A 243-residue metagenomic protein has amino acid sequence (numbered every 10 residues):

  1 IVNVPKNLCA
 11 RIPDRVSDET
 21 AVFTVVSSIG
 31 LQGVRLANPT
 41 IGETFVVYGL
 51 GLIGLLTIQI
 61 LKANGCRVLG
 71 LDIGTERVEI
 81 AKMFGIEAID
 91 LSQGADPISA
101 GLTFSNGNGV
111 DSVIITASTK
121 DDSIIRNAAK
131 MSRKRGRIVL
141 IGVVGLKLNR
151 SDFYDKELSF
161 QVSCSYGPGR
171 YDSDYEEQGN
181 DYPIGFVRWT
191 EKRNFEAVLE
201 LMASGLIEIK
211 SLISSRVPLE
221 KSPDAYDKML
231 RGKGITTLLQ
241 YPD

Functional and structural regions predicted by a protein language model:
I1-A10: Glycine-rich phosphate/adenylate-binding loop and adjacent beta-alpha elements of nucleotide- or dinucleotide-binding
C9, S27-G30, I125, F195-L199: A general structural signal for well-ordered alpha-helical segments in protein cores
A10, V46, L69, R137-V139 (+2 more regions): Structural detector of well-ordered beta-strand residues that form the stable sheet scaffold of enzyme domains
D14-G94, S99: Mid-domain Rossmann-like dinucleotide-binding core that forms the NAD(H)/NADP(H) cofactor-binding site
A37-P39, E79, F84-S163: Glycine-rich cofactor phosphate-binding loops and adjacent beta1-alpha1 units of small-molecule cofactor enzyme domains
G74, V144, Y166, P242: Residues in the short beta-alpha loop(s) of Rossmann-like NAD(P)-binding domains
G107, S112, V139-G142, L158 (+2 more regions): C-terminal capping/lid region of NAD(P)-dependent oxidoreductase domains
L148-L212: C-terminal substrate-binding/catalytic core of Rossmann-like NAD(P)-dependent dehydrogenases/reductases
